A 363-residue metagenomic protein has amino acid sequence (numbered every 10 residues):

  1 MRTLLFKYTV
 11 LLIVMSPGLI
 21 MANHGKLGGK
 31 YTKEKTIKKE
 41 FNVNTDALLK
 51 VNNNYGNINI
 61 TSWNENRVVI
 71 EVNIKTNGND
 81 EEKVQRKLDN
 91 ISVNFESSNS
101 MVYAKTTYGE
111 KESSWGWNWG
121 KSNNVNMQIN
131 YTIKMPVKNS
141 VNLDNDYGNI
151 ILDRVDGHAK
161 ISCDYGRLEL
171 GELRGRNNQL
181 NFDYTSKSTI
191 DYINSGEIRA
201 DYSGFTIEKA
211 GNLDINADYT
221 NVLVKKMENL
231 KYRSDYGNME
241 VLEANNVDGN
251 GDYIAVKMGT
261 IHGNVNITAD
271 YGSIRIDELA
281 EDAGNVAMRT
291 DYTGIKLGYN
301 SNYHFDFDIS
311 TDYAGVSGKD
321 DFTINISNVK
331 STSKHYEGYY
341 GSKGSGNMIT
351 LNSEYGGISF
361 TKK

Functional and structural regions predicted by a protein language model:
M1-K363: Intrinsically disordered, low-complexity terminal regions
